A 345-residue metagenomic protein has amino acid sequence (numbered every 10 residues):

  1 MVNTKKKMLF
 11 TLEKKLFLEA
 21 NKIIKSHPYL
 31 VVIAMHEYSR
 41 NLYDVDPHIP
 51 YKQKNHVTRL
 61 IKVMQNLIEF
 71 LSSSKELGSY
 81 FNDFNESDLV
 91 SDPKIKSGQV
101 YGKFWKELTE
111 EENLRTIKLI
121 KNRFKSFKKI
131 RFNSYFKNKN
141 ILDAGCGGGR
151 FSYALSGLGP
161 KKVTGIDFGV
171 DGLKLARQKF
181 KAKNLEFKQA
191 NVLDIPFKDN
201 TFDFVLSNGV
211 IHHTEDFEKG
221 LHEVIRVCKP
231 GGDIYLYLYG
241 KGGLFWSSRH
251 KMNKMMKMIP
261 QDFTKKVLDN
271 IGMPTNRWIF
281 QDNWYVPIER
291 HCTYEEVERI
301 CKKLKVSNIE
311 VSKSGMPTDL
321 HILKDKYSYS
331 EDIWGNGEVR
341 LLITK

Functional and structural regions predicted by a protein language model:
M1-L142, C146-L193, M316, N336-V339: Conserved N-terminal segment of class I S-adenosyl-L-methionine
L193-F204: A short acidic, Gly/Pro-enriched loop at the edge of an enzyme's catalytic core that lines a small-molecule cofactor
F204-E215: A short SAM/SAH-binding and catalytic strip from SAM-dependent methyltransferases
E218-P230: A short glycine-rich, Lys/Arg-flanked "PGG" loop and its adjoining helix->strand segment in the class I
D233-K265: Conserved class I S-adenosyl-L-methionine
F280-E295: Acceptor-substrate binding/catalytic loop of class I
V306-P317: Conserved S-adenosyl-L-methionine
K324-K345: Core SAM-dependent methyltransferase catalytic element
